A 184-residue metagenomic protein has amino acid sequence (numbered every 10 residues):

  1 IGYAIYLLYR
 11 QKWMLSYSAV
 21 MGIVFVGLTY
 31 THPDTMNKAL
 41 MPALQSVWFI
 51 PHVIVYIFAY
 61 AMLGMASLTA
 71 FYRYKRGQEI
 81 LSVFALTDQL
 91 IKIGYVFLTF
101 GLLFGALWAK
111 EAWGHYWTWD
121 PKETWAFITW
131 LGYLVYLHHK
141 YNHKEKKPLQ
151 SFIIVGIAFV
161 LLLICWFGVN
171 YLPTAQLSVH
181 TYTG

Functional and structural regions predicted by a protein language model:
I1-G184: Polytopic transmembrane helical bundles with strong interfacial aromatic enrichment
